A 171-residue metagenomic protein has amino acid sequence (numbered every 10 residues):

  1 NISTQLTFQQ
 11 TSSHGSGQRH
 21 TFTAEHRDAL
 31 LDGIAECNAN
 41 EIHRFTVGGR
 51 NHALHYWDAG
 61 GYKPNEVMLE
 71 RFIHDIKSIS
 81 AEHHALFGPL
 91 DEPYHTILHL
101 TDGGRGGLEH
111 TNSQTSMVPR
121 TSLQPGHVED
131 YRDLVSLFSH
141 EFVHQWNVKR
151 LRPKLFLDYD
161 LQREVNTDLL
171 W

Functional and structural regions predicted by a protein language model:
N1-H55, Y62-P64, H74, S78: Structured beta-strand-rich cores of soluble
E41-L170: Juxtacatalytic substrate-recognition/specificity segment
